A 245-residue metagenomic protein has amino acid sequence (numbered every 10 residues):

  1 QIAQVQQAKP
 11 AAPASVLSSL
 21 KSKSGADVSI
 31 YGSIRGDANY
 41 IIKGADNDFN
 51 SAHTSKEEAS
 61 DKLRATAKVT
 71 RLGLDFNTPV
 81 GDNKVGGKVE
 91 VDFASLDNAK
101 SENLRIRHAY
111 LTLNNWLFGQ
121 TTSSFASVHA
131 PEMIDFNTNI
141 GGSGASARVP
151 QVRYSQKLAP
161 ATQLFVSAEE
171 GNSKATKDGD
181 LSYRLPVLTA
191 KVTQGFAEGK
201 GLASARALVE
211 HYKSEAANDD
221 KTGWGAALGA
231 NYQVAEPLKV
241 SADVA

Functional and structural regions predicted by a protein language model:
Q1-A12: Cleavable N-terminal export/targeting peptides
V16-N50, T54-S173, S182-K200, N231-V234 (+1 more regions): Outer membrane beta-barrel
E170-G179, V209-A216: Active-site-proximal beta-alpha loop/turn segments in soluble metabolic enzymes
A197-A245: Outer-membrane beta-barrel pore domains
